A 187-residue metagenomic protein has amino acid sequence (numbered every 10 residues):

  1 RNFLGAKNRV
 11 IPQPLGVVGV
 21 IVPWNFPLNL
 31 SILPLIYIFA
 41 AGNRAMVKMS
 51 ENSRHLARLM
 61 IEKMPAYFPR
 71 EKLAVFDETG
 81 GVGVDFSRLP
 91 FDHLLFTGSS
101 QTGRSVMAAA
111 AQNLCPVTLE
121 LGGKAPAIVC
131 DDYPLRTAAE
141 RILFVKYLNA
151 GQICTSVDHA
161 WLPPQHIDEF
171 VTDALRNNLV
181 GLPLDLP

Functional and structural regions predicted by a protein language model:
R1-I32, Y67-A74: N-terminal Rossmann NAD(P)-binding subdomain characteristic of aldehyde/semialdehyde dehydrogenases
L4-R9, A74-D92: A structured beta-alpha segment of the ubiquitous adenosine-cofactor-binding alpha/beta core
G19-V22, N43-S50: Conserved PLP-anchoring active-site segment centered on the Schiff-base-forming lysine
F39-A40: Short hydrophobic alpha-helices that are characteristic scaffold elements of the AMP-binding
V47-K63, V75-G80, C130-Y133: ATP-dependent adenylate-forming carboxylate-activation enzymes
A57-M60, M64, F86, V106 (+2 more regions): Hydrophobic packing residues within well-ordered alpha-helices of enzyme cores
H93-T97: Periplasmic-binding protein-like
Q101-P187: ALDH superfamily catalytic-core signature
